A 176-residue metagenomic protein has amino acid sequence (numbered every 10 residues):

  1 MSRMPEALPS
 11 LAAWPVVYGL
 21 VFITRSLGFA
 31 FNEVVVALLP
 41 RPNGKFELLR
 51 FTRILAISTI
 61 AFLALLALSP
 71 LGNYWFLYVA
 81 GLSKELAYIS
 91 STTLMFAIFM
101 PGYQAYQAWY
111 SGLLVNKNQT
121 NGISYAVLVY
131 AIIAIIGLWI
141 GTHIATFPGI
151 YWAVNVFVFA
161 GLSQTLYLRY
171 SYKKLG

Functional and structural regions predicted by a protein language model:
M1-G19, I23, L77-G81: Helix-terminus/linker motif at the lipid-water interface of multi-pass membrane proteins
A7, S83, N118-T120: Short loop-to-helix capping motifs
S10-A13, T92, G122, W152: Residue-level recognition of membrane-helix boundary sites in multi-pass small-molecule transporters
W14-A67, Q107-V115, G122: Small-residue-rich hydrophobic transmembrane alpha-helices
V16-T24, K84-Q107: Alpha-helical transmembrane segments of multi-pass membrane proteins
G28-N32, F96-N116, G122-A134, I150-Y172: Short runs within selected transmembrane alpha-helices of multi-pass transporters and secretion channels
L39-F99, G141-G176: Short alpha-helical transmembrane segments in multi-pass integral membrane proteins
I133-H143: Transmembrane alpha-helical segments of integral membrane proteins
